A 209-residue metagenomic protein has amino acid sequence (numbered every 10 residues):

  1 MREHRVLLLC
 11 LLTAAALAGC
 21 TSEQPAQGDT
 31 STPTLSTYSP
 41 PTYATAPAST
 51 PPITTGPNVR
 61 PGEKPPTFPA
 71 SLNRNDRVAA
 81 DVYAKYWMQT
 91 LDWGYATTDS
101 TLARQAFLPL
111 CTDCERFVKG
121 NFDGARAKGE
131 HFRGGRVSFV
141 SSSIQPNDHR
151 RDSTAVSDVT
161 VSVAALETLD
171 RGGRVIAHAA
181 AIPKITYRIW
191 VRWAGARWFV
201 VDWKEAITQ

Functional and structural regions predicted by a protein language model:
M1-E3, T208-Q209: Short, intrinsically disordered, low-complexity terminal/loop segments
E3-H4, L8-C10, A14-A16, C20-V82: Juxtamembrane and targeting peptides
L8-L9, Y86, A181-I182: Short hydrophobic/aromatic segments of transmembrane alpha-helices and their interfaces
Q24-P33, P146-Q209: Exposed beta-sheet edge and beta->alpha loop/turn motif
P57-F132: Core segments of small alpha/beta cavity-forming domains
T90-T97, V140-S157: N-terminal short leaders/motifs
R126-P146: A short, amphipathic edge element
